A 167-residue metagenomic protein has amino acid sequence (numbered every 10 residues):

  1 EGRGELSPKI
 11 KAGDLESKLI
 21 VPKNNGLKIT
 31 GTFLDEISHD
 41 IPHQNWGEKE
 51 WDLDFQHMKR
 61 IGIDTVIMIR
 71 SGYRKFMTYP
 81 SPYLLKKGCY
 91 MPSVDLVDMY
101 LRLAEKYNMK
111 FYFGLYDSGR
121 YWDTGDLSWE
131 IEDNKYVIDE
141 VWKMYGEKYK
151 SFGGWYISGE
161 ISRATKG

Functional and structural regions predicted by a protein language model:
E1-R3: N-terminal Sec signal peptide cleavage junction
S7-D64, I69-G72: Boundary/entry segment of secreted carbohydrate-active catalytic domains
N25-T30, G62-D64, Y107-F111, Y149-G153: Short, well-ordered coil/turn segments that N-cap beta-strands
F33-E36, R70, F113-D117, Y156-G159: A cross-domain feature marking catalytic cores of carbohydrate-active enzymes and several ubiquitous metabolic/repair
D35-E48, P80-P92, W122-E132, S158-K166: The substrate-binding groove and active-site-proximal loops of carbohydrate-active enzymes, especially glycoside
E48-R60, D64-S118, G167: Aromatic-lined substrate-binding rim segments of carbohydrate-active enzymes
V97, I131-W142: Acidic, His- and aromatic-enriched active-site or binding-groove loops in soluble protein domains that engage sugars
Y116-W122, I138-K166: Active-site groove signature of glycoside hydrolases
